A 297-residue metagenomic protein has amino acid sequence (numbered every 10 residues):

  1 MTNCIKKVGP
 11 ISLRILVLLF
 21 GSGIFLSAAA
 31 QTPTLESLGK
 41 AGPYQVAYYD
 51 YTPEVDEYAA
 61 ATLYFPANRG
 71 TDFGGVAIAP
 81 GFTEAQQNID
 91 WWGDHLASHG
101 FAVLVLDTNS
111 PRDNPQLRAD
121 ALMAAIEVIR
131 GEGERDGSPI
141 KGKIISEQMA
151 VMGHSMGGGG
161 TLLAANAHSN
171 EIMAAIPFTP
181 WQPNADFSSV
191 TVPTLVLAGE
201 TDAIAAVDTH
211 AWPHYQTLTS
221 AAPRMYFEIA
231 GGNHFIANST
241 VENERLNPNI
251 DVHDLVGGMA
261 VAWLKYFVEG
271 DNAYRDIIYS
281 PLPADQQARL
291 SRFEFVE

Functional and structural regions predicted by a protein language model:
R14-I24: Bacterial N-terminal signal peptides
Q31-T71: N-terminal cap/lid segment of alpha/beta-hydrolase-fold proteins
T71, Q116-G159: Gly/Ser-rich "nucleophile elbow"/oxyanion-hole loop immediately N-terminal to the catalytic nucleophile in hydrolases
D72-G81: Short beta-strand element of the alpha/beta-hydrolase
Q87-L106: Short amphipathic alpha-helix adjacent to the substrate-entry channel of hydrolases
G158-S169: Short glycine-enriched nucleophile-adjacent loop and the immediately C-terminal alpha-helix near the catalytic center
N170-P180: A conserved short beta-strand
V190-V192, L197-G258, Y266: Active-site-adjacent alpha-helix of alpha/beta-hydrolase-fold enzymes
